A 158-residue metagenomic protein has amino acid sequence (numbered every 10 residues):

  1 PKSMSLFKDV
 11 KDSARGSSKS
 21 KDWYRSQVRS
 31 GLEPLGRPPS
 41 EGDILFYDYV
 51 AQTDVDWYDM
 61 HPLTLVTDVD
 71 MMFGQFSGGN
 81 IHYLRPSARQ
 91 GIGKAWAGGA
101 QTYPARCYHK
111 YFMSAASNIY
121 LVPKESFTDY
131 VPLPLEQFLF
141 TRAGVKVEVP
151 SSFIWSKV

Functional and structural regions predicted by a protein language model:
K2, L6-R15, V55-D59, G93-P104 (+1 more regions): Intrinsically disordered, low-complexity acidic regions enriched in Pro/Ser/Thr
K2-L45: Mixed-charge, Lys/Arg-rich low-complexity intrinsically disordered regions
E41-I44, M60-L63, Q75-F76: Short, surface-exposed beta-edge/turn micro-motifs
D54-M71: Short beta-strand-centered aromatic/proline hotspots
M72-H82: Short, solvent-exposed secondary-structure boundary/capping segments
H82-V158: Intrinsically disordered, low-complexity, charged/polar segments
